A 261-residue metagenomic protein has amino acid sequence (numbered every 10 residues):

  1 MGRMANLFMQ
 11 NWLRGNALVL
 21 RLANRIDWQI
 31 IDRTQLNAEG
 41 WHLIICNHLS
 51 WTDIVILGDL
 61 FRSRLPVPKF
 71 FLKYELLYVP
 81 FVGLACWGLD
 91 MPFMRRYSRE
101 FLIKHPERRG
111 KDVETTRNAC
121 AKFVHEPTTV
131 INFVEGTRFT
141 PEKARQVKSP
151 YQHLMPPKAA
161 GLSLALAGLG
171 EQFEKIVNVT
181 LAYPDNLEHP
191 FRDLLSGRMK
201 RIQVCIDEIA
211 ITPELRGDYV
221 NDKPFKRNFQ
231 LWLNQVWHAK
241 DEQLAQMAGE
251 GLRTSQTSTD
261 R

Functional and structural regions predicted by a protein language model:
M1-W12, A23, A38-H105: Catalytic core of membrane glycerolipid acyltransferases/transacylases, capturing the structured, soluble-facing
D32, I45-H48, L72-E75, F133-E135 (+1 more regions): Short His-Asn-centered micro-motif
R33-N37: A short beta-turn/loop motif at secondary-structure boundaries
L77-F93, Y97, H125-Y219: A cross-family acyltransferase "interaction/gating" segment
R108-A121: A Trp-anchored, charged/polar loop motif used as the substrate-binding/catalytic surface of acyl/ester-handling
R216-R261: Accessory terminal regions of nucleic-acid processing enzymes
